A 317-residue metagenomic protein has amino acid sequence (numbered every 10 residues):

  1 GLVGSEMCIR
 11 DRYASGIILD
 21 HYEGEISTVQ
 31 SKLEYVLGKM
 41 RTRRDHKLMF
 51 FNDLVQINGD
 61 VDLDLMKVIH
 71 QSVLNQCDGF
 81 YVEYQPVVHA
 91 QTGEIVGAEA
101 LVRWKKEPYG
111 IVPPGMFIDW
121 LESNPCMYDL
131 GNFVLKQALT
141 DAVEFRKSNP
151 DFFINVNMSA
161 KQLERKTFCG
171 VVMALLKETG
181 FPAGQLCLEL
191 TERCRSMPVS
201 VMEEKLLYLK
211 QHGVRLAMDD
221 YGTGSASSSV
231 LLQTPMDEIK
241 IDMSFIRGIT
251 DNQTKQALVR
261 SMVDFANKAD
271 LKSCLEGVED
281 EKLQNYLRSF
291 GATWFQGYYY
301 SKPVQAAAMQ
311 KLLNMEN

Functional and structural regions predicted by a protein language model:
L2-I9: Short, small-residue-biased leader/transition segments that mark boundaries at the very start of proteins
V3, S148, T179, H212 (+1 more regions): Helix C-cap/helix->beta junction micro-motif
L19-S27, V96-E99, C126-M202, G277: Catalytic core of bacterial c-di-GMP phosphodiesterases, primarily the EAL and HD-GYP domains, capturing alpha-helical
Y22, H89-E94, E107-Y109, K147 (+2 more regions): Flexible loop/coil segments at beta-strand boundaries within sensory signal-transduction domains
E25-S27, K32-Y81, Q91, L121-P125 (+3 more regions): C-di-GMP signaling machinery
V29-L37, W120-L121, V134-A142, V172 (+3 more regions): Structural preference for long, well-ordered alpha-helical segments in enzyme cores
G38, E107-P108, S159-K166, Q185-S200 (+1 more regions): EAL-family c-di-GMP phosphodiesterase catalytic domain
L54-W120, N157, M218, Q296 (+1 more regions): Active-site core of bacterial EAL-family cyclic-dinucleotide phosphodiesterase domains
